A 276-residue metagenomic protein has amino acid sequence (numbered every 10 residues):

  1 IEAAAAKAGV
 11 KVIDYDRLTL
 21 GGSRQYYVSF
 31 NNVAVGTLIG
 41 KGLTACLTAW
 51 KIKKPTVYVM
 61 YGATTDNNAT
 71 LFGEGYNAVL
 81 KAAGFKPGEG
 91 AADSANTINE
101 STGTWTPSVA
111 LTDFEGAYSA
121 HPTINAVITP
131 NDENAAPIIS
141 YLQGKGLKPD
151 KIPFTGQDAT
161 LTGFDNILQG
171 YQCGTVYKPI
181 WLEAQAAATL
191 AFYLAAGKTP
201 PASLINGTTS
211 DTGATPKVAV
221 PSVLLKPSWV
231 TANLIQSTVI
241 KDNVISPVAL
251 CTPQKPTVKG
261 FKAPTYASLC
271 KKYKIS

Functional and structural regions predicted by a protein language model:
I1-S276: A residue-level marker of the well-folded mature domains of exported/periplasmic proteins
